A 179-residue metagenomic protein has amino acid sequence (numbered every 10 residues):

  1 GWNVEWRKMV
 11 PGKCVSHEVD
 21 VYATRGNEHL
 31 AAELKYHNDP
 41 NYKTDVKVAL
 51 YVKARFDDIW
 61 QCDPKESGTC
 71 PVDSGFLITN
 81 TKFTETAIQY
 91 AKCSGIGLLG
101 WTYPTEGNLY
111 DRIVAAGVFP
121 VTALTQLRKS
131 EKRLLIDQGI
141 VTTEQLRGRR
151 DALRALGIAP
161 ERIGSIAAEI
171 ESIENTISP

Functional and structural regions predicted by a protein language model:
G1-W2, I96, I140: Short phosphate-binding/catalytic loops that engage adenosine nucleotides
N3-G26: Active-site metal-binding core of divalent-cation-utilizing nuclease and nuclease-like domains
R7, A32, W101, Q145-L146: Residue-level detector of family-conserved "landmark" positions at structurally sensitive sites
V10-P11, T105, R149: Conserved beta-strand edge residues that scaffold enzyme active sites
T24-V52, D57, R154-S178: Structured core of small recognition/catalytic domains
H29, L34-Y103: Catalytic cores of nucleic-acid endonucleases
A87-I88, K92-T125: Charged, structured surface patches that assemble and position nucleic-acid processing machinery
Y110-P179: C-terminal extensions
